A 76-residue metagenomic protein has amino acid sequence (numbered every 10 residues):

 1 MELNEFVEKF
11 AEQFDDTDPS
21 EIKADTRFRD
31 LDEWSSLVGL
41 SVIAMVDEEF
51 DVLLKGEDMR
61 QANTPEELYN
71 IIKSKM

Functional and structural regions predicted by a protein language model:
M1-W34, V38-I43, E48-M76: Phosphopantetheine-dependent thiolation modules in NRPS/PKS and related acyl-activating systems
